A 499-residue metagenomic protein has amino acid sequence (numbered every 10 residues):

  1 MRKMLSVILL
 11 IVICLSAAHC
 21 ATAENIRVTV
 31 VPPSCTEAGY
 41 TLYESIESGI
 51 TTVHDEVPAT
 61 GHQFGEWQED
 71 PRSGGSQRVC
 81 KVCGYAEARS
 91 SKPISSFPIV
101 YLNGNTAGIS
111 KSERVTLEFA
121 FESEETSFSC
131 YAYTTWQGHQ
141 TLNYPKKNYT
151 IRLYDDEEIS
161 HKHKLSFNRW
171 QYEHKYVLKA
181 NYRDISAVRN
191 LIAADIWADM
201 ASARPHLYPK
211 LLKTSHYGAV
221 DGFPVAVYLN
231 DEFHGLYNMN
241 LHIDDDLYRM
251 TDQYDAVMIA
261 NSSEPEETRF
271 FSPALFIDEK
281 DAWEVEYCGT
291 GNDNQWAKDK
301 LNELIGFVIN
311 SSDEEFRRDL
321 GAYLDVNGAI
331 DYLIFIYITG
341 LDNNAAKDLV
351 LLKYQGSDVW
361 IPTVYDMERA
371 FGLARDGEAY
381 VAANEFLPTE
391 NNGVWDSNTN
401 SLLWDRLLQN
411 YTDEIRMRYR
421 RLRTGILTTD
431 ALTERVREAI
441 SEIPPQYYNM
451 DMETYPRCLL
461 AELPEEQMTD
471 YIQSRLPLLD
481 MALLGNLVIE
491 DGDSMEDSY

Functional and structural regions predicted by a protein language model:
M1-E24, H62, C83, Y499: Gram-positive cell-envelope targeting signals
C20-S90: Thrombospondin type-1
V82-G84, R89-D195, Y499: Conserved NTP-binding catalytic cores of kinases and kinase-like/nucleotidyltransferase enzymes across multiple kinase
C130, Q140, Y144-P145, Q295-A345 (+1 more regions): Middle-to-C-terminal accessory/interaction subdomains
Y149-R152, K175-A180, A187, V225-Y228 (+5 more regions): Structural recognition of the beta-strand scaffold that forms the well-ordered cores of secreted hydrolase catalytic
E157-I159, K164-S166, Q171-R183, R204 (+4 more regions): Internal "kinase-insert"/substrate-recognition segments embedded within catalytic cores of ATP-dependent enzymes
K162-L165, R189-L191, Y237-M239, D246-Q253 (+3 more regions): Short, solvent-exposed loop/turn and secondary-structure capping segments
I185-A226: A conserved helix-loop-beta module that forms one wall/lid of the active-site cleft in ATP-utilizing catalytic domains
